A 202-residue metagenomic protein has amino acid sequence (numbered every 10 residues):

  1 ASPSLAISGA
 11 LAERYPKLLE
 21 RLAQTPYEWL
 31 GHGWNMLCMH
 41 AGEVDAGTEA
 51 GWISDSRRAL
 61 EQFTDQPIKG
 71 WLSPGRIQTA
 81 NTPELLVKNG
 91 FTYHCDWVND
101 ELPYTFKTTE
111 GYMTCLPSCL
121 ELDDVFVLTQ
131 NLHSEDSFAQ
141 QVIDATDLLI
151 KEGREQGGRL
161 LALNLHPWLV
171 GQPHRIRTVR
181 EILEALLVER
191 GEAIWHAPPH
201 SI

Functional and structural regions predicted by a protein language model:
A1, Y27, F91, G191: Short phosphate-binding/catalytic loops that engage adenosine nucleotides
S2-T79, G111, P117-Q130, A162-P167: Metal-dependent polysaccharide deacetylase catalytic core of the NodB/CE4 family, i.e., the active-site-bearing domain
S8, H32, D96, A197-P199: Conserved beta-strand termini and adjacent loop/short-helix elements that scaffold enzyme active sites in alpha/beta
P16-E20, A50-R57, P83, T146-I150 (+1 more regions): Generic structural signal for well-ordered alpha-helices, preferentially at hydrophobic/aromatic core positions
R21, T25, A59-F63, L85-N89 (+1 more regions): Alpha-helical structural signal in soluble globular domains
V44-G51, H133-S137, H174-T178: Alpha-helix N-cap and loop-to-helix initiation/capping positions
R58-Q156: Active-site-adjacent pocket scaffolds in enzyme catalytic domains
Y93, I143-I202: C-terminal domain-boundary segment and adjacent tail
